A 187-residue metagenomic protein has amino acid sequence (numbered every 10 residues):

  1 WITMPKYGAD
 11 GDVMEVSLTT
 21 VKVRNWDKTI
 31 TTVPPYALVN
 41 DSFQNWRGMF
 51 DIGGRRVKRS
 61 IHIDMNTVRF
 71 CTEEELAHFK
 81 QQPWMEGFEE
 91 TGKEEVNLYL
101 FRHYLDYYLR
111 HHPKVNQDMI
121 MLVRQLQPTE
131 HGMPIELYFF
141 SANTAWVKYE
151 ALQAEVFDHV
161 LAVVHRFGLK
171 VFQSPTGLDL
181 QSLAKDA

Functional and structural regions predicted by a protein language model:
W1-G92, Y99: Soluble accessory domains appended to multi-pass membrane transport proteins
Q81-A187: Long, non-transmembrane cytosolic or organellar matrix-exposed soluble domains/tails of integral membrane proteins
